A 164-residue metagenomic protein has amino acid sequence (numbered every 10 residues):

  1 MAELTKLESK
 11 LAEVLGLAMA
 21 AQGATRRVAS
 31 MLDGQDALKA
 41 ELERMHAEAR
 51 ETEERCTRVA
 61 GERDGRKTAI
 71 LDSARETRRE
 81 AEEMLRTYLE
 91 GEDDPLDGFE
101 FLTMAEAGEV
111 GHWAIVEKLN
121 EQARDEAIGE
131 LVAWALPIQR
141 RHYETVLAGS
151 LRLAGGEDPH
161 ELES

Functional and structural regions predicted by a protein language model:
M1-S164: Amphipathic alpha-helical hairpins
